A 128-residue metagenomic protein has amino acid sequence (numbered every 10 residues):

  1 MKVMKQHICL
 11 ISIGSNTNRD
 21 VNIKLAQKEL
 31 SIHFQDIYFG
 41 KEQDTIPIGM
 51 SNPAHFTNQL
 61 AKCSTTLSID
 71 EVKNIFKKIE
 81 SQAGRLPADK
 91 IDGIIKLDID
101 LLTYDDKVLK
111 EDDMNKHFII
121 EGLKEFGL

Functional and structural regions predicted by a protein language model:
K2-S31, G40-P47: N-terminal beta1-alpha1 ligand-phosphate binding loop
C9, Q35, H55-Q59, I95-L97: A generic structural signal for short beta-strands and their flanking turns/coil linkers
I13, F39, Q59-A61, I99-L101: A structural signal for short, well-ordered beta-strand segments
N18, I32-H33, F118-L123: Non-catalytic interaction surface on structured domains
K28, I32, K78-S81: Short, intrinsically disordered, mixed-charge
F34-Q35, T65: A generic structural motif
G40-C63: Short, charge-patterned binding micro-sites
I48-H55, L67-N74, K78-L128: Flexible, gly/pro- and Lys/Arg-enriched active-site loops
